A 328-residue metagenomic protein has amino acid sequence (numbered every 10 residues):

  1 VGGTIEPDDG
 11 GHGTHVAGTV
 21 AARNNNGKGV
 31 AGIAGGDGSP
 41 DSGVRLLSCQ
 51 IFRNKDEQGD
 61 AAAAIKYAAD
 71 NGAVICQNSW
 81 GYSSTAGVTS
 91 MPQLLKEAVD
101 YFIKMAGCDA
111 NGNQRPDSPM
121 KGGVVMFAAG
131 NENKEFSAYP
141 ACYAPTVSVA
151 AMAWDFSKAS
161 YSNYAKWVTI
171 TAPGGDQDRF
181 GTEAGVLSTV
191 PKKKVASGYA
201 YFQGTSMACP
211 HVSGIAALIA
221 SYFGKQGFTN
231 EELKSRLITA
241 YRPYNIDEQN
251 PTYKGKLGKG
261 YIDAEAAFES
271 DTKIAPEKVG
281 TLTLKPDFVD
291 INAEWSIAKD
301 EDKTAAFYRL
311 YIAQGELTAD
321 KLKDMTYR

Functional and structural regions predicted by a protein language model:
V1, P7, A31, A151-M207: Catalytic-core environment of secreted peptidases
G2-Y101, A150-A153, Y222-Q226, N230 (+1 more regions): Subtilisin-like peptidase catalytic core
A17-V20, L47-N54, N78, G175-L257: Hydrolase catalytic cores
R23-N26, F52-N54, N131-N133, A153-D155 (+5 more regions): Acidic glycine-/aspartate-rich tracts in secreted/extracellular proteins
K66, N71-W80, K121-G123, T146-S148 (+2 more regions): C-terminal subdomain of the subtilisin-like protease fold in secreted/lumenal serine endopeptidases
G87-V124, P145: Catalytic-core regions built around general acid/base machinery
E269-T304: Pro/Thr/Ser/Gly-rich low-complexity, intrinsically disordered linker/stalk tracts
A306-R328: Recognizes extended acidic, P/S/T-rich segments that occur within or adjacent to Ig-like beta-sandwich modules
